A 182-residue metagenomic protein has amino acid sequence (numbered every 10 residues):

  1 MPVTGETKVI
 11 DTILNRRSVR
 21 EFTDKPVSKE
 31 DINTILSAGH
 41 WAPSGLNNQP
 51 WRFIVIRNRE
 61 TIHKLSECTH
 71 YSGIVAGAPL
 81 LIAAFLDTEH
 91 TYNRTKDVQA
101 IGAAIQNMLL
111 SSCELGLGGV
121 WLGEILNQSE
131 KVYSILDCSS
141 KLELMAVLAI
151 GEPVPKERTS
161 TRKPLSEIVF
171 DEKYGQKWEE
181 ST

Functional and structural regions predicted by a protein language model:
M1-T182: Acidic, surface-exposed loops and disordered segments
